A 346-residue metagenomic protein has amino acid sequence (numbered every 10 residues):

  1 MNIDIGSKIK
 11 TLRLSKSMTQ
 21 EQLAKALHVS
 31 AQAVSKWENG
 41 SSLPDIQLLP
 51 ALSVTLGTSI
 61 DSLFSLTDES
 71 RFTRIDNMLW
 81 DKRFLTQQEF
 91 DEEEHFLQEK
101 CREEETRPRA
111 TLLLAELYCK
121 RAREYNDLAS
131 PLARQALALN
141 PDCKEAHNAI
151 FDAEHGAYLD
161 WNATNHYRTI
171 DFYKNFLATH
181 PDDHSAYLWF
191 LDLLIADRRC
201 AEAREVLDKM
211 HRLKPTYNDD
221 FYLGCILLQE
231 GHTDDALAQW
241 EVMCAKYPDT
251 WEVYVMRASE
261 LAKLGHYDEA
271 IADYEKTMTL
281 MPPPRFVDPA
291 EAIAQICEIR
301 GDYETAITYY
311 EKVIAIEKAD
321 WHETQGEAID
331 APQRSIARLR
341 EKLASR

Functional and structural regions predicted by a protein language model:
M1-S15: A short, Lys/Arg-rich alpha-helix, primarily the initiator
S17-K36: Short alpha-helical DNA-recognition segment
Q47-S62, S335-E341: DNA major-groove recognition helix of helix-turn-helix/homeodomain DNA-binding modules
K82-H95, C119-P131, Y158-D171, D192-R204 (+2 more regions): Helix-turn-helix repeat elements of alpha-solenoid scaffolds
E105, P141, P181, K214-P215 (+3 more regions): Short coil turns that delineate tetratricopeptide repeat
R109, E145, A149, S185 (+4 more regions): Start-of-helix register in tetratricopeptide repeats
L113, A149, W189, Y222 (+4 more regions): "A position-specific structural signal for the A-helix of alpha-solenoid helical repeats
